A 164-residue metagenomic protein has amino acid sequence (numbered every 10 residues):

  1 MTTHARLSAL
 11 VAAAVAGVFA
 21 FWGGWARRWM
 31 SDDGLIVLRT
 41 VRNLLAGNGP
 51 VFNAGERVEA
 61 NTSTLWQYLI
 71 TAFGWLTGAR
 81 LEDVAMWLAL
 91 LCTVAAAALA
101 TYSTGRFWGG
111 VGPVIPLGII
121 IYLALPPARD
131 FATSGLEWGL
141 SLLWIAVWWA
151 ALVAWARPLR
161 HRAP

Functional and structural regions predicted by a protein language model:
M1-W22, Y102-G105, G109-L117, A154 (+1 more regions): Start-transfer (signal-anchor) and selected internal transmembrane alpha helices of multi-pass inner/ER membrane
F21-R28, G49, L125-T133: Transmembrane-helix signature of polytopic, lipid-linked glycan biosynthesis machinery
M30, T133-L140: Short acidic/glycine- and proline-prone juxtamembrane loop motifs at membrane-interface regions of multi-pass membrane
D32-L44, G49-V51: Extracytoplasmic catalytic-loop and juxtamembrane helix elements of membrane-embedded, polyprenol/dolichol-linked
R39-L44, R57-A79: Short hydrophobic/aromatic helix or loop-helix immediately within or flanking a transmembrane segment in polytopic
W87-W108, V147, A151: Transmembrane-helix motifs of polytopic, lipid-linked glycan transferases
L99-A100, I121, L140-P164: Specific aromatic-rich, kink-prone transmembrane helix
P113-P127, G139-L143: Membrane-embedded helix bundles of polyisoprenyl
